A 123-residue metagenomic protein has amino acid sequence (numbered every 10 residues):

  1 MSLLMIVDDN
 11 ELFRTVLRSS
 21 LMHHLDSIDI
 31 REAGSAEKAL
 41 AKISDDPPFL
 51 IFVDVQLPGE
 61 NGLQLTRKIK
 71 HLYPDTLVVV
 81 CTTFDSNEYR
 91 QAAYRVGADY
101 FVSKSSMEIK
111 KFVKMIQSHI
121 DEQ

Functional and structural regions predicted by a protein language model:
S2-L12, L17-R18, I51: Conserved acidic segment of CheY-like receiver
E11-R31: Two-component/phosphorelay signaling modules centered on CheY-like receiver
E32-L50: Acidic, metal-coordinating helix/loop segments flanking the phosphotransfer/catalytic sites of two-component signaling
S35, N61-Q64: Acidic catalytic/metal-coordinating carboxylates
P58, S86: The feature encodes the CheY-like receiver
L63-P74: Short amphipathic alpha-helix used as the core "switch/output" element in two-component signaling
